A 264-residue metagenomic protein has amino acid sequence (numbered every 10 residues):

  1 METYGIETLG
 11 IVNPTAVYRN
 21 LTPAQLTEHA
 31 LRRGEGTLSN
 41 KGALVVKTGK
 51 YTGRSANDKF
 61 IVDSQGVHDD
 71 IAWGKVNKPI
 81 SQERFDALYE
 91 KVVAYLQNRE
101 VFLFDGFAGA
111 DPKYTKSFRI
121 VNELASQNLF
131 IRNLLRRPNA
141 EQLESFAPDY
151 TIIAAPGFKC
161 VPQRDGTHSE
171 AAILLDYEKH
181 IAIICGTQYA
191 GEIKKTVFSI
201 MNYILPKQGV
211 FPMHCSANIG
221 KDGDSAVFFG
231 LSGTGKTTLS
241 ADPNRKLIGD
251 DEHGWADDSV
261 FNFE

Functional and structural regions predicted by a protein language model:
M1-S225, A256-E264: A noncatalytic interaction/capping subdomain that flanks phosphate/NTP-handling catalytic cores
I219-D250: Glycine-rich phosphate-binding P-loop
D250-D251, D258: Conserved substrate/cofactor phosphate-moiety recognition/catalytic segment in nucleotide-dependent phosphotransferases
